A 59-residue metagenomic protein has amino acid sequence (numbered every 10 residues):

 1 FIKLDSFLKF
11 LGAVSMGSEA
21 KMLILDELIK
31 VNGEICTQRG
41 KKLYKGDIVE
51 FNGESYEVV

Functional and structural regions predicted by a protein language model:
I2-K45: A basic, amphipathic helix-loop patch mediating RNA/tRNA/ribosome contacts
I48-V59: A positively charged, amphipathic N-terminal helix/segment that binds anionic biomolecules
